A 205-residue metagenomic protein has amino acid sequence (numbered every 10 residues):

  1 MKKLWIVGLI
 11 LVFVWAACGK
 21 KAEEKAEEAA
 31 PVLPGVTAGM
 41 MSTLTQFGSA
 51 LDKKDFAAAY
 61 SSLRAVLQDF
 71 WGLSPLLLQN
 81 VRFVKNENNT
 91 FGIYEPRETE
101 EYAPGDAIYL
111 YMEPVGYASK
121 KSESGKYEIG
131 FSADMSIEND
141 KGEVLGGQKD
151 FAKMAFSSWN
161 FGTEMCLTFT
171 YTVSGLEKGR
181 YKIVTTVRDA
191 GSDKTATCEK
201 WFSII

Functional and structural regions predicted by a protein language model:
L4-F13: Sec-dependent N-terminal signal peptides
W15-A17: C-terminal motif of bacterial Sec signal peptides marking the signal peptidase cleavage site
G19-K21: Bacterial signal peptide processing site
A29-I205: Intrinsically disordered, low-complexity terminal regions enriched in Ser/Thr/Pro/Gly and charged residues
